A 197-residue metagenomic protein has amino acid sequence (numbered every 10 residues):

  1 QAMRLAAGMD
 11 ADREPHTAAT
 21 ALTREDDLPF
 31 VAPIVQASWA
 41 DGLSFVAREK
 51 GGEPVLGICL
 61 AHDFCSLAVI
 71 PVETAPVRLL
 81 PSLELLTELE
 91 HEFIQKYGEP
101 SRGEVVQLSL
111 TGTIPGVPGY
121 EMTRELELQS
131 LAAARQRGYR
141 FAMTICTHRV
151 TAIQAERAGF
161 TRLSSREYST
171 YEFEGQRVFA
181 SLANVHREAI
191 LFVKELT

Functional and structural regions predicted by a protein language model:
R4-L22, C65-V69: Helix-loop element at the rim of GNAT/NAT acetyltransferase active sites that forms part of the acceptor-substrate
A18-S44, E49-G52, L60, V178-F179: Active-site rim helix/loop that mediates acceptor-substrate recognition in acyltransferases
G42, H186-L191: Short hydrophobic/aromatic beta-strand or adjacent loop that forms the aromatic wall/cage of a ligand/substrate-binding
P54-L110, S164-V185: Conserved acyl-donor/pantetheine-binding loop and adjacent beta-alpha core of acyl/acetyltransferases and related
E92-R102, E125-F141: Conserved acyl-CoA
Q107-Q136, R157: Conserved acetyl-CoA-binding loop-helix of GNAT-fold acetyltransferases
L108, A142-I145: Conserved hydrophobic beta-strand within the GNAT/NAT acetyltransferase core sheet that lines the active-site cleft
Q136, H148-E174: Conserved active-site alpha-helix within GNAT-family acetyltransferase domains
